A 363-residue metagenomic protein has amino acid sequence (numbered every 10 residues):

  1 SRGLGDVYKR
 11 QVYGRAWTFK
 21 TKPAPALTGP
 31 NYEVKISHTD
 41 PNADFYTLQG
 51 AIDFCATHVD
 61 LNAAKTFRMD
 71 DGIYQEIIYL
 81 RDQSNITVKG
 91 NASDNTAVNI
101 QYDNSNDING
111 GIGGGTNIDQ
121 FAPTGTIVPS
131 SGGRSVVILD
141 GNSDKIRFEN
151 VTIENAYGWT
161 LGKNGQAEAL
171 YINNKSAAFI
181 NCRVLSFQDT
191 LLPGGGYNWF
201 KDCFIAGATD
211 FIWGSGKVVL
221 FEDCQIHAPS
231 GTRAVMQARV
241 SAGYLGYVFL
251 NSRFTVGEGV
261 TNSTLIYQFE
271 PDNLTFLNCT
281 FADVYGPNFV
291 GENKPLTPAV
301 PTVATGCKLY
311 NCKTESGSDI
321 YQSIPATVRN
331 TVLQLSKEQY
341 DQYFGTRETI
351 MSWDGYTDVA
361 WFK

Functional and structural regions predicted by a protein language model:
R2-Y8: Short, small-residue-biased leader/transition segments that mark boundaries at the very start of proteins
Y8-Q11, N99: Intrinsic low-complexity, intrinsically disordered segments enriched in polar/basic residues
R10-A24: Extracellular fibronectin type III
P25-H38, N42-K363: Sequence-level preference for short, compositionally simple segments enriched in small aliphatic or small polar residues
